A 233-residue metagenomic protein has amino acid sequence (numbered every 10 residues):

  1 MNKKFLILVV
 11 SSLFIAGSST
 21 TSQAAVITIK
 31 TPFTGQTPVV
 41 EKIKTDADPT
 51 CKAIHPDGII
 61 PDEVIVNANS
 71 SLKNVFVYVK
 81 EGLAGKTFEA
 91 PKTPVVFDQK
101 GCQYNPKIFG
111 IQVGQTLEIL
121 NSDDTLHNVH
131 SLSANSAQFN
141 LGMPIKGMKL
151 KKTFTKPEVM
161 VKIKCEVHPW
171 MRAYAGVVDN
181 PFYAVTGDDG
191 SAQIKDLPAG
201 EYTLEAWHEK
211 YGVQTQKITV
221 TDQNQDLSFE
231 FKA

Functional and structural regions predicted by a protein language model:
M1-V9: Bacterial N-terminal signal peptides that target proteins for export
L8-G17: Bacterial N-terminal signal peptides
S22-A233: Extracytoplasmic copper-binding redox domains, predominantly the cupredoxin/blue-copper superfamily
